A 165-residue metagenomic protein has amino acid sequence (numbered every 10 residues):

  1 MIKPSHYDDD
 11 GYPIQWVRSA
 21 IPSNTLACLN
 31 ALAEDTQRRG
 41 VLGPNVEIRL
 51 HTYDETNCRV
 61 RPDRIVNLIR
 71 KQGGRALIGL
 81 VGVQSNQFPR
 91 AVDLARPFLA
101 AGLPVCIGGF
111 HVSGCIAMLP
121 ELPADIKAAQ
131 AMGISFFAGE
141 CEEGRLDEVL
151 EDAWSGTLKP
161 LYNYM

Functional and structural regions predicted by a protein language model:
M1-S23: Short glycine-rich His-centered loop
I14-W16, G43-V46, L94-P97: Short charge-dense sequence patches
I21-C28, R90: Conserved alpha-helical elements of sugar-nucleotide-dependent glycosyltransferases
T25, L29, E142-R145: Alpha-helical structural motif
C28, L32-D35, P97: Amphipathic alpha-helical segments that form well-ordered structural scaffolds and often line/cohere around active
T36-Q37, A153: Active-site catalytic pocket residues across diverse enzymes, especially alpha/beta-hydrolases
Q37-E55: A generic structural motif
R49-M165: Glycine-rich beta-alpha loop elements in corrinoid/cobalamin-binding modules across cobalamin-dependent enzymes
